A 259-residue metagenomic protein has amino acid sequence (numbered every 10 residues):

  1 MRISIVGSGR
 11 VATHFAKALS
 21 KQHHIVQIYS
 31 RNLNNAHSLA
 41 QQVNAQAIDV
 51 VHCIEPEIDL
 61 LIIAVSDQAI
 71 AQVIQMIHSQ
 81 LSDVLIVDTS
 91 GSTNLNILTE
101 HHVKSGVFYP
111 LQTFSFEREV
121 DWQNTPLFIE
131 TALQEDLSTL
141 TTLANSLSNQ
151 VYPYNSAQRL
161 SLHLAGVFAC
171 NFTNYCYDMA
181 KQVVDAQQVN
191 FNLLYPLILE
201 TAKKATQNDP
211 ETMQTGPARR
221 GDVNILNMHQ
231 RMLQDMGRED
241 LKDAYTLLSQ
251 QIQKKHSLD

Functional and structural regions predicted by a protein language model:
M1, H23-Q27, E57-L61, L81-I86 (+1 more regions): Short active-site oxyanion
M1-V50: NAD(P)+-binding Rossmann beta1-loop-alpha1 motif at the extreme N-terminus of oxidoreductases
I3, I25-V26, A45, V84 (+3 more regions): Hydrophobic anchor at the start of a short beta-strand that flanks the dinucleotide cofactor-binding loop
T13, K17-K21, Q41, Q75 (+3 more regions): Short, well-ordered alpha-helices that flank and scaffold nucleotide-derived cofactor binding pockets
L33, H37-E119: Rossmann-like NAD(P)(H) cofactor-binding subdomain of soluble oxidoreductases
N35, L39-Q42, I48, E119-T206: Internal alpha-helical scaffold of NAD(P)-dependent oxidoreductase catalytic cores
N192-D259: NAD(P)-dependent Rossmann-like dehydrogenase/reductase catalytic/cofactor-binding core
